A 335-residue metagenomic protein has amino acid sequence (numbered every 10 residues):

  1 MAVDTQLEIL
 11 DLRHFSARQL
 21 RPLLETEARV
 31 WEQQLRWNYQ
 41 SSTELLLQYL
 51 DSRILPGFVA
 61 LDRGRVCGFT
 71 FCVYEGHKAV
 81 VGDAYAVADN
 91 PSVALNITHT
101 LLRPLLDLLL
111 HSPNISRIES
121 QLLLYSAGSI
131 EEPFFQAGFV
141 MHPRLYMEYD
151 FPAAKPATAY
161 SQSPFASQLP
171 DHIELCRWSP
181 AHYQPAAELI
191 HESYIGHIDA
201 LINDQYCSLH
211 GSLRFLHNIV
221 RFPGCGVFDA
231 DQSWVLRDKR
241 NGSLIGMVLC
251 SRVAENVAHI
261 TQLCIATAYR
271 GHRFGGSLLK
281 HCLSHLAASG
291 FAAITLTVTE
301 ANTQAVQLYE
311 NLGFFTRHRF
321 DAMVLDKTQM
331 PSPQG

Functional and structural regions predicted by a protein language model:
M1-V3, H77, N90-I173, S179 (+1 more regions): Acyl-donor-binding surface of acyltransferase catalytic domains
V3-L24, E174-L201: A short beta-loop-alpha structural element at the N-terminal edge of CoA-dependent acyl/N-acetyltransferase catalytic
E32-G57, D204-R240: Active-site rim helix/loop that mediates acceptor-substrate recognition in acyltransferases
S42-S112, V248-V257: Conserved donor-binding loop and adjoining core beta-sheet/short helix segment in diverse acyl/aminoacyl transferases
R65-G68, A230, N241-G246, Q304: Glycine-rich acetyl-CoA-binding "A-motif" of GNAT/NAT acetyltransferases
S92-L108, I265, G271-A288, Q307-N311: Conserved acetyl-CoA-binding loop-helix of GNAT-fold acetyltransferases
I118-S129, T267, L296-V306, M323-K327: Conserved beta-strand-loop-alpha-helix junction that forms the acyl-donor binding cleft
L124-P143, G276, E300-H318: Conserved active-site alpha-helix within GNAT-family acetyltransferase domains
